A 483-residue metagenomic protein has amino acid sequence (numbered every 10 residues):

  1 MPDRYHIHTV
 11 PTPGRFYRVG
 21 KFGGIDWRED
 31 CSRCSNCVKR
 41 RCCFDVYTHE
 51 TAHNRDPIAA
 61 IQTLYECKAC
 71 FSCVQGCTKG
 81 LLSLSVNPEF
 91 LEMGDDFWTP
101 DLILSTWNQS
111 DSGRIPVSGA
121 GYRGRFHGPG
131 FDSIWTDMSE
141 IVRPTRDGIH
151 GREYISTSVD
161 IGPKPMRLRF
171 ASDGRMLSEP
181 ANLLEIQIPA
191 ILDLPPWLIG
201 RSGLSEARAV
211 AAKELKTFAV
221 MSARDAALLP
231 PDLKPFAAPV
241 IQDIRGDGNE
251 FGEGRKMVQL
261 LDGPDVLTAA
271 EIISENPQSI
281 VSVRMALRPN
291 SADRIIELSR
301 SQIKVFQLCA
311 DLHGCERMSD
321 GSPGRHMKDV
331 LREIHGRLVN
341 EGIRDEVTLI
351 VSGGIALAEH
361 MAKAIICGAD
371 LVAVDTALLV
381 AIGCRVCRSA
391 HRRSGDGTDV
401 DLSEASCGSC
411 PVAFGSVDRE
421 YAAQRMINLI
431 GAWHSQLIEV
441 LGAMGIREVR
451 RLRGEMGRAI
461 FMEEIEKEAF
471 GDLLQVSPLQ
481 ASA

Functional and structural regions predicted by a protein language model:
M1-V38, C43-A190, L194-V210, T217-F218 (+4 more regions): Conserved, well-structured core domains of diverse proteins
V19-G23, R28, R33-S35, K39-R40 (+4 more regions): Glycine-rich phosphate/ribose-binding loops and adjacent secondary-structure elements that form binding surfaces
G162-R167, I241-L267: Active-site beta->alpha loop and helix N-cap motifs at the rims of alpha/beta catalytic domains
I186-L192, G252-G254, A310-S319: Gly-rich Lys/Arg/Thr-decorated short loops/hinges at beta-loop-alpha junctions or inter-strand turns that position
I188-L194, T217-S222, P235-I244, K256-L260 (+4 more regions): Hydrophobic faces of well-ordered beta-strands that scaffold small-molecule active sites in alpha/beta enzyme cores
A227-L229, S291, I350-E359, I446-M462: A glycine-rich phosphate-binding loop feature that marks nucleotide/adenosyl-phosphate handling sites
L228-A238, D247-G254, L267-Q278, L298-Q302: Acidic (Asp/Glu)-rich catalytic clusters
C387-G415, Y421, R425-A483: Catalytic or ion-coupling anion/metal-binding cores of large enzyme and transporter domains
